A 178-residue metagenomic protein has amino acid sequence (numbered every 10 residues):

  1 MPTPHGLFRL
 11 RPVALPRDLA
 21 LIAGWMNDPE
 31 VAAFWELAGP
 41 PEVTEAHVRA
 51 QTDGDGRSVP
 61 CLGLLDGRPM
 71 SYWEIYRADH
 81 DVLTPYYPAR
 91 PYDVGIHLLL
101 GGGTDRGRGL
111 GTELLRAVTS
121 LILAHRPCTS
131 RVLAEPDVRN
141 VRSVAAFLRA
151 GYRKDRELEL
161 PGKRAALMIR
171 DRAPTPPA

Functional and structural regions predicted by a protein language model:
M1-P16, P176-A178: Conserved N-terminal entry element of GNAT/NAT acetyltransferase domains
G24-A38: Helix-loop element at the rim of GNAT/NAT acetyltransferase active sites that forms part of the acceptor-substrate
R49-G95, L99-G103: Acetyl-CoA-dependent GNAT
R77-D79, R153-L167: Conserved catalytic-core motifs of GNAT/GCN5-like acyltransferases
Y92, L160-A178: C-terminal "cap" of GNAT-fold acetyltransferases
G102-E113, V138-N140: Conserved glycine-rich acetyl-CoA-binding loop
G107-I122, A145, R149: Conserved acetyl-CoA-binding loop-helix of GNAT-fold acetyltransferases
V132-V144: Conserved beta-strand-loop-alpha-helix junction that forms the acyl-donor binding cleft
